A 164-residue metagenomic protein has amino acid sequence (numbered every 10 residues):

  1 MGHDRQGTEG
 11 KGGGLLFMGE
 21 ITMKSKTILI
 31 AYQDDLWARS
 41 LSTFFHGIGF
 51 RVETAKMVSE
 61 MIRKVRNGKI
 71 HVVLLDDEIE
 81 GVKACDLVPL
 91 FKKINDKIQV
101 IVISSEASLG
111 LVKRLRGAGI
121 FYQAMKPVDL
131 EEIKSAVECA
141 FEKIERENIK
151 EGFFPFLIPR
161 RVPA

Functional and structural regions predicted by a protein language model:
D35-T54: Two-component/phosphorelay signaling modules centered on CheY-like receiver
T54-V72: Acidic, metal-coordinating helix/loop segments flanking the phosphotransfer/catalytic sites of two-component signaling
H71-I94, S108: Conserved phosphotransfer microenvironments
D86, A107-Q123: Alpha4 helix (beta4-alpha4-beta5 surface) of REC/receiver domains from two-component response regulators
G110, V128-V137, I149: C-terminal output helix
R116, E132-E145: Receiver (REC) domain switch/output surface
E142-A164: CheY-like receiver
